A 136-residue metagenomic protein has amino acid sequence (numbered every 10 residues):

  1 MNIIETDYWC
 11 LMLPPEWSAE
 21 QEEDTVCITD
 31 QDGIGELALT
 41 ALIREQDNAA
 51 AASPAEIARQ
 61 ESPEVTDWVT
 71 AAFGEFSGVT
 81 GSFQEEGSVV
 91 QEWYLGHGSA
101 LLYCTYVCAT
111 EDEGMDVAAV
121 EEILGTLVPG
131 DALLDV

Functional and structural regions predicted by a protein language model:
M1, Y8, T25, V65-W68 (+1 more regions): Short, acidic/polar N-cap/turn motifs at the starts of alpha helices
N2-A52, I57, E86: Secretory pathway targeting signatures of secreted, lumenal, and periplasmic proteins
I4-E5, A19-Q21, A72, G96-H97 (+1 more regions): Generic beta-strand structural signal
W17, Y106-V136: Surface-exposed amphipathic alpha-helical segments
E20, N48, S88-V90, E113-M115 (+1 more regions): Intrinsically disordered, low-complexity acidic/polar segments
D24, V79-Q84, V128-V136: Short flexible/disordered coil segments
I28, L39, G81-F83, Y94 (+1 more regions): Short beta-strand element of the conserved SAM-dependent methyltransferase core
A55-E113: Signature of long, low-cysteine stretches enriched in small and polar/charged residues
